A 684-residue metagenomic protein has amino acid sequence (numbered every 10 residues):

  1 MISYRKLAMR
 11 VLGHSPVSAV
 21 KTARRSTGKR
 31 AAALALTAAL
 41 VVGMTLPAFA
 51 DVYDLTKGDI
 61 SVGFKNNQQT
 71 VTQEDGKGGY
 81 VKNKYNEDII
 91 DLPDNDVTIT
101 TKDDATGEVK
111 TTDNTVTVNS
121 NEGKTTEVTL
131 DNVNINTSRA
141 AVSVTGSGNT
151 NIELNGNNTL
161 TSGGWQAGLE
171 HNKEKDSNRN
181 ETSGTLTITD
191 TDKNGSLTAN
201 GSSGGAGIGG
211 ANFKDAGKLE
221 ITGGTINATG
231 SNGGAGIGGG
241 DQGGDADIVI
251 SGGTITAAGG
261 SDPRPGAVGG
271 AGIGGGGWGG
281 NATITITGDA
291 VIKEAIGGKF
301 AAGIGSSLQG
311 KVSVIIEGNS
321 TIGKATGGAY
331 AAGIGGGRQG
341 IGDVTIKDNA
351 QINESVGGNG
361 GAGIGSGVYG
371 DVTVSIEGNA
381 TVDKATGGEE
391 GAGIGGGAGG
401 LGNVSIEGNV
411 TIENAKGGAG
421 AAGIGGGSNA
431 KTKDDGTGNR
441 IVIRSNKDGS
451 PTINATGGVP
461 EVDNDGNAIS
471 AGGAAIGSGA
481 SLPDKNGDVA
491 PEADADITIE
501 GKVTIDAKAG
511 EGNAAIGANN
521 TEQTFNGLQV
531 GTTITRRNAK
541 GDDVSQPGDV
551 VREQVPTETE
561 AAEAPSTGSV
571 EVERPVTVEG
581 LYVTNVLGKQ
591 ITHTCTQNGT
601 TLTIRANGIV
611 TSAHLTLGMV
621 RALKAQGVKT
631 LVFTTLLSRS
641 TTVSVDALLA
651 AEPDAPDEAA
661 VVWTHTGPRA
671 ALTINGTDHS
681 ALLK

Functional and structural regions predicted by a protein language model:
M1-A35: Bacterial Sec-dependent N-terminal signal peptides
I2-K6, S18-K21, G358, G378 (+1 more regions): Intrinsically disordered, low-complexity serine/threonine-rich segments
A8-G13, A167, G280, H665: Intrinsic disorder/low-complexity segments enriched in polar/charged and small flexible residues
K21-K29, V41-A50: C-terminal segment of classical bacterial N-terminal signal peptides
L34, L46-V570: A composition-driven surface/loop motif
L34-A38, V42: Short, glycine/alanine-rich hydrophobic alpha-helices that insert into or span membranes
D96-T101, K110, N119, T125-D131 (+3 more regions): Long, contiguous ectodomains of secretory-pathway proteins
